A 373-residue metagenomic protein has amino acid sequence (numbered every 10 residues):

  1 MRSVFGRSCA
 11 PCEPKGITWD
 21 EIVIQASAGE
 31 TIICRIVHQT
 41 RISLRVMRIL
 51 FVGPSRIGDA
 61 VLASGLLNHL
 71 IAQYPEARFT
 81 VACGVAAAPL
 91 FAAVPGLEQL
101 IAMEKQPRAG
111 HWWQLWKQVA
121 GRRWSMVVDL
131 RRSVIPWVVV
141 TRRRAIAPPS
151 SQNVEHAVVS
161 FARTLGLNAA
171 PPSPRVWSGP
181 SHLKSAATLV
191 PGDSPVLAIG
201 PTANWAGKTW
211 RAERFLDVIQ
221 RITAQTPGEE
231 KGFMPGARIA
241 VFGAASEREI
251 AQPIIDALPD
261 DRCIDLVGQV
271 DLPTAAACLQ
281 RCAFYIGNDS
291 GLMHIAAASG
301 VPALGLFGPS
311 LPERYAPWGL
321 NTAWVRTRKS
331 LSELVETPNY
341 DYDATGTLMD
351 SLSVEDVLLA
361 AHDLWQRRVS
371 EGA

Functional and structural regions predicted by a protein language model:
M1-S3, V23-A26: Accessible peptide chain termini
M1-T18: Extreme N-terminal basic, low-complexity initiation segments that serve as generic localization/processing leaders
S8, D20, A26, I32-A373: Catalytic machinery of carbohydrate-active enzymes, primarily nucleotide-sugar-dependent glycosyltransferases
